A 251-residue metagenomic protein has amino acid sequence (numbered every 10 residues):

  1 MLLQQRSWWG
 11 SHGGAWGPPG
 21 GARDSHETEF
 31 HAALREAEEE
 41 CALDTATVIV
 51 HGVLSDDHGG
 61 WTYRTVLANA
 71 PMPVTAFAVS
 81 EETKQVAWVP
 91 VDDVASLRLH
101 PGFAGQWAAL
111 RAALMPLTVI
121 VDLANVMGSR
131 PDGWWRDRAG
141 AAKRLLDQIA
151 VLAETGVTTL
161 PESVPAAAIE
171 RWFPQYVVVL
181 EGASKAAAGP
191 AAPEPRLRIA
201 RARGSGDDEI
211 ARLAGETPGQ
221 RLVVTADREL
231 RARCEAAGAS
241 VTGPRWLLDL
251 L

Functional and structural regions predicted by a protein language model:
M1, W9-G10, D24, N69-V74 (+1 more regions): Short, charged/polar surface micro-motifs in flexible loops or helix N-caps
M1-P18, T45, I49: N-terminal strand-loop-strand
R6-S7, D92, A124, A183: Anionic group-transfer/hydrolysis microenvironments
W8, S55-H58, F77-S80, A168 (+2 more regions): Short secondary-structure boundary/capping segments
W16-H26, W134: Short histidine-centered catalytic/ligand-binding loop motif
A22-M115: Unchanged
P116, V121, M127-L251: Nuclease catalytic cores that cleave nucleic-acid phosphodiester bonds, predominantly acidic two-metal-ion
